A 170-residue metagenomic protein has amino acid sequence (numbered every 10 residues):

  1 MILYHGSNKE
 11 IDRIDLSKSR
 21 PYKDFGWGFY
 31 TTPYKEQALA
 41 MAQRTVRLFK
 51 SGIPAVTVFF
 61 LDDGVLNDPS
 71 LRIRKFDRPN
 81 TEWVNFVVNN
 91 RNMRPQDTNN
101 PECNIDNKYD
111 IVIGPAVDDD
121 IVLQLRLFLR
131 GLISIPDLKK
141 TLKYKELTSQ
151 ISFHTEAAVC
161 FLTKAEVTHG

Functional and structural regions predicted by a protein language model:
M1-K23: Short aromatic-glycine-(Arg/Gly/Cys) micro-motifs in beta-strand/loop hairpins
L3-H5, Y30-T31, V58-F60: Short, conserved beta-strand segments within well-ordered enzyme catalytic domains that often line or immediately flank
N8, T31, K35, D63-V65: Short, flexible loop/turn elements at secondary-structure junctions
N8-I11, K35-A40, R130-L132: A short linear-motif detector with a strong N-terminal bias
R20-R44: Extended catalytic/binding region for NAD+/ADP-ribose chemistry, centered on the ART fold
K23-D24, R44-F49, I53-G170: Conserved NAD+-utilizing ADP-ribose enzyme module
